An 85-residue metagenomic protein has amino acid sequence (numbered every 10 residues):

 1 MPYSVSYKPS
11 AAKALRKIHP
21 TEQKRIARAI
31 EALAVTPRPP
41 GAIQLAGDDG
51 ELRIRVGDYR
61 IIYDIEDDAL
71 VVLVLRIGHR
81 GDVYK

Functional and structural regions predicted by a protein language model:
M1-V56, E66-I77, D82-K85: Basic, Lys/Arg-enriched alpha-helical interface segments
